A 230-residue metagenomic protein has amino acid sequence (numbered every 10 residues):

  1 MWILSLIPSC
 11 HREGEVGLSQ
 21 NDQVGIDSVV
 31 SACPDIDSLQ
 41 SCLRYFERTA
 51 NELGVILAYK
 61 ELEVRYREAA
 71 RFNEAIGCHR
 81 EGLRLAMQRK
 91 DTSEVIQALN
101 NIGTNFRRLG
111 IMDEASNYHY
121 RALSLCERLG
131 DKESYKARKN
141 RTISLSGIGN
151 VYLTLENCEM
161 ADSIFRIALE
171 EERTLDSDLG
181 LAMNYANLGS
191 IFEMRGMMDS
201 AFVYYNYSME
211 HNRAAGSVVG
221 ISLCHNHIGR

Functional and structural regions predicted by a protein language model:
M1-S28, S38-L39, L43, N101 (+4 more regions): Bacterial Sec-dependent N-terminal signal peptides
C10-R67, N73: N-terminal leader/linker segments that initiate helical-solenoid repeat arrays
D27-S31, G54-E68, H79, E94-R108 (+3 more regions): Conserved alpha-helical positions within TPR/SEL1-like repeat arrays
R48-N51, Q88-D91, R128-K136, E171-S177 (+1 more regions): Short coil/turn linkers that connect adjacent helices within long alpha-helical scaffolds, especially alpha-solenoid
